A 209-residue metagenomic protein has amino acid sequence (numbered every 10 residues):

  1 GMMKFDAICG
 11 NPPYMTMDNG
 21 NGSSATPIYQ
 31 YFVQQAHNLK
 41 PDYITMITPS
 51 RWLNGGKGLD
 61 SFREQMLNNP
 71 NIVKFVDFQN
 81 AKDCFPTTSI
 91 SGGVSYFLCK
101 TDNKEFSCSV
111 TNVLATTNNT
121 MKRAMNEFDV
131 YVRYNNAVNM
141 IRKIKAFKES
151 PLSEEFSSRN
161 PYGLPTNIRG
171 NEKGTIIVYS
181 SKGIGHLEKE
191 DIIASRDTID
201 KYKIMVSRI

Functional and structural regions predicted by a protein language model:
G1-K74, N80, C84, G93 (+2 more regions): SAM-dependent methyltransferase catalytic region
M3, A81-I209: C-terminal substrate-recognition regions of SAM-dependent nucleic acid methyltransferases
